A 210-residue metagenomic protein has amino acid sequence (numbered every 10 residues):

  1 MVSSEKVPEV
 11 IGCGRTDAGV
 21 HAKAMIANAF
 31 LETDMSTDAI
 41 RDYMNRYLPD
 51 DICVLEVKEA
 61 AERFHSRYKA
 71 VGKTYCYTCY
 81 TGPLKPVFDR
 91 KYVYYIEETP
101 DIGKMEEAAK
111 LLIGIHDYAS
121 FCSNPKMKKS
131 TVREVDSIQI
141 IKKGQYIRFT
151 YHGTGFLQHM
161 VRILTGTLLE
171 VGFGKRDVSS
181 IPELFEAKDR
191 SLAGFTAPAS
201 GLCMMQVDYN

Functional and structural regions predicted by a protein language model:
M1-N210: Structured-RNA-binding interfaces characteristic of tRNA pseudouridine synthases
